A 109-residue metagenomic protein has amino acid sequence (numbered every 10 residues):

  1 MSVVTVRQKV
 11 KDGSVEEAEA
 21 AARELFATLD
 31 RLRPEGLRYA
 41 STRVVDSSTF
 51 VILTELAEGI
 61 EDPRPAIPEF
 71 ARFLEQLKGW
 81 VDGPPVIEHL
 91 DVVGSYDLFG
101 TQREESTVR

Functional and structural regions predicted by a protein language model:
M1-V4, Y39-S41: Short acidic/polar alpha-helix capping motifs at helix-coil junctions
S2-K9, V51-L53: Active-site-flanking beta-strand signature of metal-NTP-handling nucleotidyl enzymes and homologous cyclase-like
K9-A20: Short, surface-exposed ligand-recognition loops at beta-strand->loop->(often short) alpha-helix junctions that present
K11-G13, D46, A57-G59, G94: Short coil/turn motifs at secondary-structure junctions
V15, S47-V51, R64: A general secondary-structure boundary signal
E24-L37, T54-H89: An amphipathic, aromatic/His-enriched active-site/gating alpha helix that lines ligand/cofactor pockets
L37-S48, F73-R109: Glycine-rich beta-strand-turn "strand-cap" elements at beta-sheet edges
